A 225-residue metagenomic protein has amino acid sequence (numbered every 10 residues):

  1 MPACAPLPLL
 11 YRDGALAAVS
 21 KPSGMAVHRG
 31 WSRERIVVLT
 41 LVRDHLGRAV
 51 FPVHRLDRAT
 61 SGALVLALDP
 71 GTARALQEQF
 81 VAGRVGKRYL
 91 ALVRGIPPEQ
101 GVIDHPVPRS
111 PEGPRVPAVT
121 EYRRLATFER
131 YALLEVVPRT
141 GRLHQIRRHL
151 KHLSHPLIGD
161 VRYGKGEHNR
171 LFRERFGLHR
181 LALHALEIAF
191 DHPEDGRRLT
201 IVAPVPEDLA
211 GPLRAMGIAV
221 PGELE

Functional and structural regions predicted by a protein language model:
M1-E225: RNA pseudouridine synthases
